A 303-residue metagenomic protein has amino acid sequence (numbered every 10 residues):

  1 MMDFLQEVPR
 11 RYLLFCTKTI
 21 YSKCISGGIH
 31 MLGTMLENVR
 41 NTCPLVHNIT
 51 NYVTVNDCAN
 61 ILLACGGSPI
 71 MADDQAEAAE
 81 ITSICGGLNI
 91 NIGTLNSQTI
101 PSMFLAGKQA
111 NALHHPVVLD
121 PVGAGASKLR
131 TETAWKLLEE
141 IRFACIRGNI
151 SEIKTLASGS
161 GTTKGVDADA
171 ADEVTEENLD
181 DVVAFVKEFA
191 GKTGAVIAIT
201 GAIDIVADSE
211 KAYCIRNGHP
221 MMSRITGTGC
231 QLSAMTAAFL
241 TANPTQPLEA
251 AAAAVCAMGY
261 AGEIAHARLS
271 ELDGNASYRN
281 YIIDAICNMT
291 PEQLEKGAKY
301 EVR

Functional and structural regions predicted by a protein language model:
M2-L13, S22: N-terminal amphipathic/hydrophobic targeting modules at extreme N-termini, encompassing cleavable Sec/SRP-type signal
Y21-M71: Glycine-rich phosphate/adenosyl-contacting loop at the front of the ribokinase-like
I61, C65-L113, L119: Active-site cofactor/substrate anionic-group-binding motifs, chiefly glycine- and Lys/Arg-rich phosphate-binding loops
T99-S102, A106-C145: Glycine/small-residue-rich loop that forms an oxyanion/phosphate-binding "nest" at active or ligand-binding sites
T131-A212: Conserved phosphate/ATP/ADP-binding segment of small-molecule kinases
I215-T226: Short pre-catalytic strand/loop immediately N-terminal to key active-site residues, enriched for Gly-Thr
T226, M235-Y278: Conserved post-catalytic alpha-helical subdomain immediately downstream of the catalytic base and nucleotide-binding
Y260-R303: Charged C-terminal helix
